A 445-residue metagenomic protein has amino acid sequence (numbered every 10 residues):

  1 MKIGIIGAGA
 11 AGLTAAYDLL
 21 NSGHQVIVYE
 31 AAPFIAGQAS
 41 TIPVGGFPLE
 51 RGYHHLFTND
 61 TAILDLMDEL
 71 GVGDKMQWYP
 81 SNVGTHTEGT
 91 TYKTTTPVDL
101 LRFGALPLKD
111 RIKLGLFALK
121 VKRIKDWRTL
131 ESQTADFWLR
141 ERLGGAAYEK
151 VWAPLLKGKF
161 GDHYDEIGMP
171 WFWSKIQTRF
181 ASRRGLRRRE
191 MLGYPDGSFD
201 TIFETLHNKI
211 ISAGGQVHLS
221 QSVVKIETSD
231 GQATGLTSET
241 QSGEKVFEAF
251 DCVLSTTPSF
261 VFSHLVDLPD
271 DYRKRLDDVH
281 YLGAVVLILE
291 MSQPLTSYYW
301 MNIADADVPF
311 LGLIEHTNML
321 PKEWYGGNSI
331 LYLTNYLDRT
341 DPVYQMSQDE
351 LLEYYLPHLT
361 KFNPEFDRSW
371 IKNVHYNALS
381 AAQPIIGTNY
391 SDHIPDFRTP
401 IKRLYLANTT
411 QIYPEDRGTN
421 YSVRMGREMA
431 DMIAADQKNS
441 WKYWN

Functional and structural regions predicted by a protein language model:
K2-V28: N-terminal Rossmann-like FAD-binding beta1-loop-alpha1 element of flavoenzymes
A11, F34, F260: Conserved Rossmann-like nucleotide-cofactor binding loop
L20-V44: Glycine-rich FAD pyrophosphate-binding loop
G45-W127, P154: Dinucleotide-binding Rossmann-like beta1-alpha1 core, especially the glycine-rich loop that anchors the ADP
Q77, Q216-H218, K372-H375, Y405: General small-molecule cofactor/ligand-binding pocket signal
L116-S229, T240, A249: Active-site/ligand-binding neighborhood in enzyme catalytic cores
Q221-L331, N335-Q345, D349, Y354-F366 (+3 more regions): Mid-domain catalytic core of redox enzymes that form a hydrophobic substrate pocket/lid adjacent to a catalytic redox
G387-N445: C-terminal lid/capping helical subdomain adjacent to the catalytic/cofactor pocket in oxidative enzymes
